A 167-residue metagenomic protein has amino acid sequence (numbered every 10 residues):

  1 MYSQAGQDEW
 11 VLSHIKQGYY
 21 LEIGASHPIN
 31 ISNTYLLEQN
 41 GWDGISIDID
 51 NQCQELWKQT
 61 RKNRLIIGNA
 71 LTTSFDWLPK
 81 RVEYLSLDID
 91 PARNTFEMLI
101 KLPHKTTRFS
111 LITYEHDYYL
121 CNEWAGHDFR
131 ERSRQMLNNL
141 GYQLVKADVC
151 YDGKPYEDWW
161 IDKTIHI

Functional and structural regions predicted by a protein language model:
M1-D76: SAM cofactor-binding core of SAM-dependent methyltransferases, primarily the Rossmann-like beta-alpha-beta module
H14, S46, R61, R81 (+2 more regions): Short, isolated positions within intrinsically disordered regulatory regions of eukaryotic proteins
Q17-G18, G41, P79-V82, T106-F109: A general structural motif
L21-G24, I47, L85-I89, Y114: Active-site flanking residues adjacent to catalytic metal/cofactor-binding acidic residues
I31, W57, L78, E97-L99 (+1 more regions): Hydrophobic alpha-helical membrane-insertion segments
L36, V82-Y84, P91-I167: Conserved acidic-Pro-Pro-aromatic motif
L65-I89, R93-E97: Internal catalytic-core helix/loop-beta-alpha segment that presents or stabilizes conserved functional determinants
